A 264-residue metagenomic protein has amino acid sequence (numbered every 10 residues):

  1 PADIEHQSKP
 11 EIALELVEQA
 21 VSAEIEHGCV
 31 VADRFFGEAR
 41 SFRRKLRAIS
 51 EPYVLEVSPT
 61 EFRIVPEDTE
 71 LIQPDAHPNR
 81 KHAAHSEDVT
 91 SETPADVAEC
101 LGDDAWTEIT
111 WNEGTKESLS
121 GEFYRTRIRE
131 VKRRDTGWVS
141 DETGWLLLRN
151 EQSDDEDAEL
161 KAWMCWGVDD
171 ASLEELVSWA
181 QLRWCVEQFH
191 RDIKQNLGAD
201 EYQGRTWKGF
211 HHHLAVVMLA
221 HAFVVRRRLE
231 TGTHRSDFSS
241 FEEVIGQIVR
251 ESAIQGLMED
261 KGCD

Functional and structural regions predicted by a protein language model:
P1-H6, S58, R63-C185, I254-Q255: An anionic, glycine-rich sequence signature occurring as long contiguous blocks
P1-P59, E70: Polybasic low-complexity intrinsically disordered regions
E24, S50-Y53, V57, E61 (+4 more regions): A generic secondary-structure signal for well-formed alpha-helical elements
V30-F36, Y53, W163, W184-I193 (+1 more regions): Short, conserved catalytic/metal-binding motifs centered on acidic residues
R40, R63, K194: Active-site-proximal flexible loops/turns
V168-A171, L176-A180, V186, H190-R205 (+2 more regions): Hydrophobic, mid-to-C-terminal alpha-helical segments
A199-Q255: Basic, amphipathic alpha-helical segments enriched in Lys/Arg and hydrophobic/aromatic residues
L257-D264: Long, charge-rich low-complexity segments
